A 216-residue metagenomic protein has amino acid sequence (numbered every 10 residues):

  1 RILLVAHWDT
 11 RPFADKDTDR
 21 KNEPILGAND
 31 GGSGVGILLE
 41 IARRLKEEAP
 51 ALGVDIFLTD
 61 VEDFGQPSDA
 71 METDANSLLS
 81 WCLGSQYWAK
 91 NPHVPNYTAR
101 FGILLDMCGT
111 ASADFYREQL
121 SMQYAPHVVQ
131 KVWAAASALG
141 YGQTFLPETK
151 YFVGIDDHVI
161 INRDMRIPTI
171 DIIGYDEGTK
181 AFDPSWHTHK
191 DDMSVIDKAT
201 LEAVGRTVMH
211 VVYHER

Functional and structural regions predicted by a protein language model:
R1-T18: Acidic/His- and Gly-rich active-site-bordering loop/insert found across diverse amide/peptide-bond hydrolases
I2-L4, V54, I170: Generic beta-sheet signal
V5-H7, F57, L104, I173: A cross-family glycoside hydrolase active-site/sugar-binding cleft signature
H7-D9, V61-E62, C108, E177: Solvent-exposed coil/turn segments that connect beta secondary-structure elements in extracytoplasmic/periplasmic
T18-G27, T188-M193: A solvent-exposed, charged loop/short amphipathic helix patch at secondary-structure junctions
E23-H127: Acidic/histidine-rich catalytic neighborhood of metal-dependent amide-processing enzymes
F101, C108-R216: Active-site-adjacent substrate-binding region of metalloamidase/peptidase-like peptide-processing proteins
